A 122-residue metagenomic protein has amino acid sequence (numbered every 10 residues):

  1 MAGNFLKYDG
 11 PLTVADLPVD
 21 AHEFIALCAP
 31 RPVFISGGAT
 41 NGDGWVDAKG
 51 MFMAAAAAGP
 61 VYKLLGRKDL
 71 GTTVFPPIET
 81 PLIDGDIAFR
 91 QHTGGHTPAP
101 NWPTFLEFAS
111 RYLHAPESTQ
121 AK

Functional and structural regions predicted by a protein language model:
M1-F24, D47, M51-V74: Mobile cap/lid helix-loop segments that gate and shape the active-site cleft of serine hydrolases
V14, A21-I25, P32-V33, M53-A56 (+2 more regions): Aromatic-enriched hydrophobic runs in primary sequence
F24-L27, I78: N-proximal short alpha-helices
L27-V33, L82-I87: Short, proline-enriched alpha-helix->beta-strand connector loops that line the catalytic pocket of alpha/beta-hydrolase
C28-A29, V33, G38, K63-R67 (+1 more regions): Hydrophobic alpha-helix feature that most strongly marks membrane-spanning transmembrane helices and their immediate
A29-A48, Q91-G95: Conserved strand-to-loop "acid loop" that flanks and positions the catalytic carboxylate
A56-A57, Y62-K122: C-terminal catalytic histidine-bearing segment of alpha/beta-hydrolase fold enzymes
